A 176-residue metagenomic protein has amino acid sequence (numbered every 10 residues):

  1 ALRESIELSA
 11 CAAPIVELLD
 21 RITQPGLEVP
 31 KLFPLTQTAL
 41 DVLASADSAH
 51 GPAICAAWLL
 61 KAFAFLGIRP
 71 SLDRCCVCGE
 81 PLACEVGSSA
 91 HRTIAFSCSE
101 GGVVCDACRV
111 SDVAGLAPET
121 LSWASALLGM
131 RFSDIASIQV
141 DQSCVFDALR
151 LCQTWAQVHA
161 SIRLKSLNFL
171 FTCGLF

Functional and structural regions predicted by a protein language model:
A1-F176: Non-catalytic alpha-helical scaffolds and adjoining flexible linkers that form interface surfaces for assembly
